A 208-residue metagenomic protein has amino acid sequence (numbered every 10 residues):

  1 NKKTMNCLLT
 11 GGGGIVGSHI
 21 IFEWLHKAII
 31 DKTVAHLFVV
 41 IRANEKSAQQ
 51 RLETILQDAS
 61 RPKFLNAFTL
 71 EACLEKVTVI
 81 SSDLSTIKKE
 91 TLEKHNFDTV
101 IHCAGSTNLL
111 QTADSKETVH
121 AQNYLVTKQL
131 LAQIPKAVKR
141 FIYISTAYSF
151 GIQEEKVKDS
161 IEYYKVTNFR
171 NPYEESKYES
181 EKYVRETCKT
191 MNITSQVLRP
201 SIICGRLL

Functional and structural regions predicted by a protein language model:
N1-M5: A short, basic/flexible loop-to-alpha-helix module at the beginning of a structural domain
C7-I30: N-terminal Rossmann NAD(P)H-binding glycine-rich loop of SDR-like oxidoreductase domains
H36-E75: Glycine-rich phosphate-binding loop and adjoining beta1-alpha1-beta2 segment of Rossmann-like nucleotide-binding folds
L70-L125, Q133-K136: NAD(P)H-binding glycine-rich loop region in Rossmannoid oxidoreductase-like domains and their noncatalytic homologs
H102, D114-K116, L125-P172, Q196: Conserved Rossmann-fold NAD(P)-dependent oxidoreductase catalytic core, especially the SDR/UDP-sugar
A132, T167-L198: Active-site Tyr-X1-5-Lys
G205-L208: Glycine/proline-rich active-site loop of Rossmann-fold NAD(P)-dependent oxidoreductases
